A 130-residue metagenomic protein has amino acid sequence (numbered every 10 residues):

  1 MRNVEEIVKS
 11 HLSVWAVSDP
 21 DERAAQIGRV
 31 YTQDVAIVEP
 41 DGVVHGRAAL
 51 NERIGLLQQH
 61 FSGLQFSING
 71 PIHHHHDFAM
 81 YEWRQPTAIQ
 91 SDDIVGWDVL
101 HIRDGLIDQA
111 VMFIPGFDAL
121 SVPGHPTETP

Functional and structural regions predicted by a protein language model:
M1-D19: Short, aromatic-enriched amphipathic alpha-helices that serve as compact interaction elements
N3, L57-P130: A beta-strand edge to alpha-helix "cap/lid" segment located at domain peripheries
V4-E5, E22-D77: A solvent-exposed, acidic/Ser-Thr-rich amphipathic alpha-helical stretch
S10, Q33, I37, W83 (+1 more regions): A near-ubiquitous, low-amplitude feature marking generic local secondary-structure context
S13-V17, D41-V43, T87: Short histidine/acidic/glycine/proline-rich micro-motifs that form metal- and phosphate-coordinating active-site loops
